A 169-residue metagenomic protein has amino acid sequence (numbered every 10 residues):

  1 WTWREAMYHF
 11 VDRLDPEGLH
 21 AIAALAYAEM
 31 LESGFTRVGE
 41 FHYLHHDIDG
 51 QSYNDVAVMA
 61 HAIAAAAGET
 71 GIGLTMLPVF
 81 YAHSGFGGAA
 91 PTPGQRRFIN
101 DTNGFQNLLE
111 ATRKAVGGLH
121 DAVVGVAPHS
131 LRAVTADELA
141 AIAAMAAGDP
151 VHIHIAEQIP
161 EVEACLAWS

Functional and structural regions predicted by a protein language model:
W1-S33, V38-Q51, V58: Metal-associated gating/positioning segment near the N- to mid-region
H46-S169: Metal-coordinating catalytic core of metallo-dependent amide/deamination hydrolases
